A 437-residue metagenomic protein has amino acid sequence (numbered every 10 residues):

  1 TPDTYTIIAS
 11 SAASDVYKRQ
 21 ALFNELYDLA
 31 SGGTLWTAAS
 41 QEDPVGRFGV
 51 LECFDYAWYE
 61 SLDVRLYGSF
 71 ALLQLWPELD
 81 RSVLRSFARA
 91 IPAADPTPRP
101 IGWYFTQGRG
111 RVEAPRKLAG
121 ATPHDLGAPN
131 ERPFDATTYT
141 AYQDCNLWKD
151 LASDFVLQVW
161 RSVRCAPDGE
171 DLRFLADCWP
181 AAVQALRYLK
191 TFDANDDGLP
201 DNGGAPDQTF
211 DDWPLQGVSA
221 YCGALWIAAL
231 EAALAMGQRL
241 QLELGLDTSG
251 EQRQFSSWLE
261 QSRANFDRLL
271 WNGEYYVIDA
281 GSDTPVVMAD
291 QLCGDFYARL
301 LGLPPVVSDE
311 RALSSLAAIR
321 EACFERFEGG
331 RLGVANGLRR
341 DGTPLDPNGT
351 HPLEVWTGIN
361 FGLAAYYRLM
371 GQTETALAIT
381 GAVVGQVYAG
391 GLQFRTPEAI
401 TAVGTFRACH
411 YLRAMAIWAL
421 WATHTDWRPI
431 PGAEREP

Functional and structural regions predicted by a protein language model:
T1, G46, F54-L199, G217-G237 (+6 more regions): Aromatic-rich carbohydrate-recognition surfaces in CAZymes
P2-A13, Y17: Single conserved hydrophobic/aromatic residue that forms the stacking wall/gate of nucleotide- or nucleobase-binding
D15-C53, A88, P92-N146, A194-G217 (+3 more regions): Extended glycan-interaction surfaces of carbohydrate-active proteins
L62-P92, A152-D154, P180, A224 (+5 more regions): Active-site core of glycosidic bond-cleaving carbohydrate-active enzymes
E170-L175, D247-F255: Residue-level recognition of alpha-helical structural elements
L234-Q238, S262, D267: Internal metal/ion-chelating core segments
